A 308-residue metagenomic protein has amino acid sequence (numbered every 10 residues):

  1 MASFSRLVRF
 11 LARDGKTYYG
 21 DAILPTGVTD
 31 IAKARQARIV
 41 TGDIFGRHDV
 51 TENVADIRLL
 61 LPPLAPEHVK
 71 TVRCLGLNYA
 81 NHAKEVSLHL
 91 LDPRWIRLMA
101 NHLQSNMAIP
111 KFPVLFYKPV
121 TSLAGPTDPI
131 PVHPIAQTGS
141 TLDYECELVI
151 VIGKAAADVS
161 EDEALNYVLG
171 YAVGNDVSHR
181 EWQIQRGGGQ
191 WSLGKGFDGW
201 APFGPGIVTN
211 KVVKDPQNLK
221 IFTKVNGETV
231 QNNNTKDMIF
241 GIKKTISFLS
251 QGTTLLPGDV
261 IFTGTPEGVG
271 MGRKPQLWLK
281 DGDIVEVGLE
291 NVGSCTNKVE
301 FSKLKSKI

Functional and structural regions predicted by a protein language model:
M1-V114, E286, K303-I308: N-terminal non-catalytic cap/leader segment that marks the start of a structured domain
A2-S5, T17, V50-P62, H82-E85 (+2 more regions): Catalytic-pocket segment enriched in acidic/His residues
G15-T17, A80-H82, M99-N101, L123-A124 (+4 more regions): Short, acidic Gly/Pro/Ser/Thr-rich loop/turn segments
A32, F45, Y117-P131: A glycine-rich (often HGG/GG-containing) alpha/beta subdomain
L61-L64, E85-V86, L103-N106, I130-L142 (+3 more regions): A generic local secondary-structure boundary/capping motif
L91-R97, A108-P126, L142-Y144, K280-N291: Structural signature of FAD isoalloxazine-binding scaffolds in flavoprotein oxidoreductases
F116, Y144, V149-A155, T254: Short, conserved beta-strand element in jelly-roll/cupin
V149-N175: RNA pseudouridine synthases
